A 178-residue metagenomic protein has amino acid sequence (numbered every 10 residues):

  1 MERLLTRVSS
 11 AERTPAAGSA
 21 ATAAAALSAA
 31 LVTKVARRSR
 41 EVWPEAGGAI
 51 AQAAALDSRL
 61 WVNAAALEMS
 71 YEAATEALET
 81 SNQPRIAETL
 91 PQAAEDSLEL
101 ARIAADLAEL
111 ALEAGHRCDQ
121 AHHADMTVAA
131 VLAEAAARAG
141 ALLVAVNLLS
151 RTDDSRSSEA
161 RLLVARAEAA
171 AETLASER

Functional and structural regions predicted by a protein language model:
M1-S9: Charged, compositionally biased N-terminal leader segments and the immediate start of the first structured element
S10-T33, H122-A139: Conserved phosphate/anionic-ligand binding catalytic regions in large, soluble enzymes, centered on
A16, A20, V42-E45, A49 (+7 more regions): Residue-level recognition of alpha-helical structural elements
A20-L27, A49, L56-N63, A93-I103 (+5 more regions): Amphipathic alpha-helix face/heptad-repeat signature
E41-E79: A structural-propensity feature for long, helix-poor, extended segments
L67, Y71-A141, A145-N147: Amphipathic alpha-helical interface segments
A139-R178: C-terminal auxiliary extensions adjacent to catalytic cores
